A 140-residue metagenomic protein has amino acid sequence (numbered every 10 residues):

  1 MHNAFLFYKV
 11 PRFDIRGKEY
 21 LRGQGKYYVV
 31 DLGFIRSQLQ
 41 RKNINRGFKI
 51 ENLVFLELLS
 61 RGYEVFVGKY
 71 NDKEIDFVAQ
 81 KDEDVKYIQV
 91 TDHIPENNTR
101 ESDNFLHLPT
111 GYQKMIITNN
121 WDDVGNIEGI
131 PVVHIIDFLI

Functional and structural regions predicted by a protein language model:
M1-D84: Accessory nucleic acid-recognition modules appended to NTPase machines
Y28-D31, Y87-Q89, I135-D137: Short, charged low-complexity intrinsically disordered segments located at boundaries of structured domains
I35, F138-L139: A generic structural signal for short hydrophobic patches within well-formed alpha-helices
N43-I44, Q89-D92: Short, glycine/charged-rich beta-strand-loop motifs at protein surfaces that mediate ligand recognition and catalysis
G68, D92-I136: Catalytic cores of nucleic-acid endonucleases
D84-K86, Q113: Structural motif
